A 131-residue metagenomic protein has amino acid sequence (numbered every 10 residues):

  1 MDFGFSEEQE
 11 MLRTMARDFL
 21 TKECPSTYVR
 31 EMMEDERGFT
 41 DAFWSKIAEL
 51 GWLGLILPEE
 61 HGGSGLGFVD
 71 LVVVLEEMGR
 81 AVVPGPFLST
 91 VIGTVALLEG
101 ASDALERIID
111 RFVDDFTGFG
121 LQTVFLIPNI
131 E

Functional and structural regions predicted by a protein language model:
M1-E8: Intrinsic disorder at enzyme termini
M11-D18: A non-catalytic, amphipathic alpha-helix used as a structural packing/dimerization or gating element in enzyme scaffolds
T21-G120, F125-L126, E131: Glycine-rich flavin
